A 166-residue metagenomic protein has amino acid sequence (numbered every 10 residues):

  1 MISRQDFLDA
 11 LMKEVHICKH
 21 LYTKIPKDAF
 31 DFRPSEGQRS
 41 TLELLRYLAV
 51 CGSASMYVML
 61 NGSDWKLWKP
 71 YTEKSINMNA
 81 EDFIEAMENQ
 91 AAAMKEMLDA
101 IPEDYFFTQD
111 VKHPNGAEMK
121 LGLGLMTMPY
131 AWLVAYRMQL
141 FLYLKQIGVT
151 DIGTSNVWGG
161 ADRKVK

Functional and structural regions predicted by a protein language model:
M1-D9: Short, charged, low-complexity loops and linkers
L8-Y22, A29-Y71, K112-K166: Short, contiguous alpha-helical
I25-D28, D99-I101: Short, solvent-exposed, charged loop/turn and helix-capping segments that join or cap alpha-helices on peripheral
S75-K112, M119-L142: Acidic/histidine-rich alpha-helical segments that form the ligand environment of transition-metal centers
